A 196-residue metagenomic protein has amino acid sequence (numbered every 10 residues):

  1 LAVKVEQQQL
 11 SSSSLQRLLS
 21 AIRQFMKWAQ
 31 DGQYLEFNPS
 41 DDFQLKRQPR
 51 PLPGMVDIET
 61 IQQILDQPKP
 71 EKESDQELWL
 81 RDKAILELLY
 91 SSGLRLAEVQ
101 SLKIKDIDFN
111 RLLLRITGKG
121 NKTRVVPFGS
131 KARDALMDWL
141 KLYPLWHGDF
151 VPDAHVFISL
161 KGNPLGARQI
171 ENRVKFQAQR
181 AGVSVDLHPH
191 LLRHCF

Functional and structural regions predicted by a protein language model:
L1-F196: Conserved catalytic core of the tyrosine transesterase superfamily
